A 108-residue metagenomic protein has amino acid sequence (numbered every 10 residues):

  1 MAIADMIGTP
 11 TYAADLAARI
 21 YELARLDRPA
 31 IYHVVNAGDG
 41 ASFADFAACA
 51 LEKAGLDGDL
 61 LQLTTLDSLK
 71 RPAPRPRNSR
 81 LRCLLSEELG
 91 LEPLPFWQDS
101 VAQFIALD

Functional and structural regions predicted by a protein language model:
A2-I3, V34, T64, W97: Hydrophobic residues at beta-strand termini and immediately following loops that shape nucleotide-binding pockets
A2-R25, A30: Substrate-positioning beta->alpha
I3-G8, V34-V35, P74, E88: Conserved short-loop catalytic and cofactor-binding motifs
G8, V34, T64, Q103-F104: Residue-level signal for alpha-helical context at structural boundaries
Y12, A24, R28, T64 (+2 more regions): A generic structural signal for ordered alpha-helices
A17-R19, L26-P72: Mid/C-terminal beta-alpha module of Rossmann-like enzyme folds, strongest in SDR-family dehydrogenases/epimerases
R25-L26, E52, E88, A106: Secondary-structure boundary motif
S42-A48, T65-I105: Conserved C-terminal active-site "lid" loop/helix of NAD(P)H-dependent oxidoreductases that clamps the redox cofactor
